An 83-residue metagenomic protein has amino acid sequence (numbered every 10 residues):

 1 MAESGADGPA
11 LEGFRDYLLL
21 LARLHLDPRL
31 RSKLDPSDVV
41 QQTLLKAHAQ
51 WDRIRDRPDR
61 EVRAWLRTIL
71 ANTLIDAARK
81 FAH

Functional and structural regions predicted by a protein language model:
M1-D16, L20, L24, D52: N-terminal module of bacterial RNA polymerase sigma factors
E3, L24-R31, Q42-R60, K80-A82: Sigma70-family region 2
P9-A10, L30, P36: Short secondary-structure boundary/capping segments within folded domains
G13-Y17, I54-R57, I69, F81: Residue-level signal for short amphipathic helical patches enriched in basic/charged and nearby hydrophobic residues
L34, D38-L45, R60-N72: Structural recognition of an alpha-helix C-terminal capping motif at a helix-to-coil junction
L74-A77: Short helix-loop "hinge" at the ATP-lid/N-box region of the Bergerat-fold HATPase_c
